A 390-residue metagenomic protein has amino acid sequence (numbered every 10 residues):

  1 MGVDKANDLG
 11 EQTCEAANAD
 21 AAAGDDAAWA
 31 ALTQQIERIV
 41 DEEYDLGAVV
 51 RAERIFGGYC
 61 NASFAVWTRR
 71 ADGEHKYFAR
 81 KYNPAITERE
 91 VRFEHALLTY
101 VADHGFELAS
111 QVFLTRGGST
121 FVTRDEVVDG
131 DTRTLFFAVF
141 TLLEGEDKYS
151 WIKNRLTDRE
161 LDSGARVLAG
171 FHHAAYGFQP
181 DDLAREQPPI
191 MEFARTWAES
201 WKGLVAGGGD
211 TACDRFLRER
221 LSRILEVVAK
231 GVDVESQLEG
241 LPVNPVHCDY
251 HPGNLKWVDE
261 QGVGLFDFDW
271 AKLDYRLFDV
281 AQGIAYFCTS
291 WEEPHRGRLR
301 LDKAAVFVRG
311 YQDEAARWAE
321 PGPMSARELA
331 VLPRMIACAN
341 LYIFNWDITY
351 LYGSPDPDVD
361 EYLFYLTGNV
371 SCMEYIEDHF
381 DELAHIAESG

Functional and structural regions predicted by a protein language model:
M1-G117, D259, A387-G390: Conserved NTP-binding catalytic cores of kinases and kinase-like/nucleotidyltransferase enzymes across multiple kinase
A31-D45, P180, W201-H247: An alpha-helical support segment within catalytic cores of ATP-dependent transferases
F56-R69, G73-A79, V112, K230-F278: Active-site acidic catalytic loop and adjacent metal/ATP-binding pocket of ATP-dependent phosphoryl transfer enzymes
A71-P180: ATP-binding pocket architecture of kinase catalytic cores
V139-K153, K202-G207, L341-P357: A glycine-centered beta->alpha junction motif in the catalytic cores of kinase/phosphotransferase enzymes
W151-L217, V243: A cross-family kinase active-site recognition segment
L277-A319, A337-P355: Active-site activation/catalytic loop segments of kinase-like enzymes and analogous catalytic loops in related
Y342-G390: ATP/Mg2+ or Mg2+-diphosphate-binding catalytic cores that bind nucleotide phosphates or diphosphates via glycine-rich
